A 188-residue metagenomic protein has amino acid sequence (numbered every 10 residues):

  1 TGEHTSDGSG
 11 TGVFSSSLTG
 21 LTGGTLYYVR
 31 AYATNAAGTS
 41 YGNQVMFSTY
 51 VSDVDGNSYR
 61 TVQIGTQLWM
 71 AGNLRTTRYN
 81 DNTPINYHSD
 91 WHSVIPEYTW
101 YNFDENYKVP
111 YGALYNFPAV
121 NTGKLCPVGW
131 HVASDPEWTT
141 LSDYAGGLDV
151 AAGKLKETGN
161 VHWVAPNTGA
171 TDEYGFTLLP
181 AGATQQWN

Functional and structural regions predicted by a protein language model:
T1-Y50, H88: Short, surface-exposed linear motifs at loops/turns and structural transition points
Y50-N188: Conserved positions within compact, well-structured domain cores
